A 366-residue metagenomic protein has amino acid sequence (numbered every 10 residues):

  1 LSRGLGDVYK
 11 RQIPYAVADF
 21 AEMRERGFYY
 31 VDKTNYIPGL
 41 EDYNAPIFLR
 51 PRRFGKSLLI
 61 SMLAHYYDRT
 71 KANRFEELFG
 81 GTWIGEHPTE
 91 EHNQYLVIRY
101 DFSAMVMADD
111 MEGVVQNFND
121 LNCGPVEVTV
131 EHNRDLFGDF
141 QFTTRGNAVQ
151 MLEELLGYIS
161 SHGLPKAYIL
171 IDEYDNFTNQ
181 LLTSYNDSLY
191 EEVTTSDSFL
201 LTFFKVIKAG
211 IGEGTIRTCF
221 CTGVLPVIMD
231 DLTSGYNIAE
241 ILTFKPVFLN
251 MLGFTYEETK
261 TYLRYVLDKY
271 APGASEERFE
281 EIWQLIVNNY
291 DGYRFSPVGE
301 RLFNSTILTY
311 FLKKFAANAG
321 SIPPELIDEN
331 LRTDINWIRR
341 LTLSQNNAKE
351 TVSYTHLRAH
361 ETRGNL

Functional and structural regions predicted by a protein language model:
L1-Y9, H356-L366: Single conserved hydrophobic/aromatic residue that forms the stacking wall/gate of nucleotide- or nucleobase-binding
K10-R53, L58-Y67, E76-I84: Walker A/P-loop-proximal flanking segment of P-loop NTPase domains
A16-V17, M105-A148, T178-Y190: Conserved P-loop NTPase mechanochemical-coupling segment
F79-P125: P-loop NTPase motor core
Y158-S160, Y190-I216: Substrate-engagement module of ASCE P-loop NTPases
L170, R217-V224: Structural recognition of the conserved hydrophobic beta-strand(s) that form the central parallel beta-sheet of P-loop
I228-S234, L242-F311: Amphipathic alpha-helical segments of the small helical/lid subdomains adjacent to P-loop NTPase cores
N289-E350: C-terminal helical "lid" subdomain and adjoining coupling/linker elements of P-loop NTPases
